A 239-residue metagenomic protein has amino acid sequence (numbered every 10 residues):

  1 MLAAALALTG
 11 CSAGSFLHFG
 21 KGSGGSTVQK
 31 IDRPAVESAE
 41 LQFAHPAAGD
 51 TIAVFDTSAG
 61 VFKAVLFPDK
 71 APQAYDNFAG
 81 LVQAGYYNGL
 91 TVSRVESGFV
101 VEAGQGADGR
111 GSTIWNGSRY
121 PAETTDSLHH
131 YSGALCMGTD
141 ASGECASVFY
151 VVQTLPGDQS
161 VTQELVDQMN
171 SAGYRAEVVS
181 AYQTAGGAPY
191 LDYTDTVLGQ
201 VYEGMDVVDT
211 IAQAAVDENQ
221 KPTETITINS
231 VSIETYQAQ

Functional and structural regions predicted by a protein language model:
M1-S15: Sec-dependent N-terminal signal peptides of Gram-positive bacterial secreted proteins and lipoproteins
C11-Q239: Cyclophilin-like peptidyl-prolyl cis-trans isomerases
